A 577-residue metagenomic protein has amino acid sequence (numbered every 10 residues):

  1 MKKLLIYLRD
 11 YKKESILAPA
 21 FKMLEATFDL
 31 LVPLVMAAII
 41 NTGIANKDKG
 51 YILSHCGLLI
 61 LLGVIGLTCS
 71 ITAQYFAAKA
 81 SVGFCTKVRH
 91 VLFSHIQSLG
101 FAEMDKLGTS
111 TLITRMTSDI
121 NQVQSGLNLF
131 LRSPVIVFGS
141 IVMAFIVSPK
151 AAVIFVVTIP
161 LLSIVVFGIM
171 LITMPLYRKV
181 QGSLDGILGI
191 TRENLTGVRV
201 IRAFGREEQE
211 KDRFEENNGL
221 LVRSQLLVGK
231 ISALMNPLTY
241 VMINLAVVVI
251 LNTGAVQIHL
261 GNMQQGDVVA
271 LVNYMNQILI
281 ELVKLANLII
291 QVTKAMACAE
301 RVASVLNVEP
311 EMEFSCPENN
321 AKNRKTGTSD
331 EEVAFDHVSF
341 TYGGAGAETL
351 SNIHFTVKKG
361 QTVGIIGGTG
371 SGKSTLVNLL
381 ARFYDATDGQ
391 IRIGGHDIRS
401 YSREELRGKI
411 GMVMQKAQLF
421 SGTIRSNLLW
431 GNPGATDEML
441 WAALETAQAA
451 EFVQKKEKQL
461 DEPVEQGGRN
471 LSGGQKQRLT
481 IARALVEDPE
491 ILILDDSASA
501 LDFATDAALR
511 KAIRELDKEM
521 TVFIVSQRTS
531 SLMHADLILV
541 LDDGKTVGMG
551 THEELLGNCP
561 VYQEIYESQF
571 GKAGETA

Functional and structural regions predicted by a protein language model:
M1-D29, M36, I44-L59, I65 (+17 more regions): Membrane-integrated ABC transporters
D10, E14-T27, L59-L62, T68 (+3 more regions): Transmembrane helices of ABC transporter permease
D10-K13, S98-A102, S118-L127, L131 (+7 more regions): An intracellular "coupling" helix at the cytosolic face of ABC transporter transmembrane type-1 domains
V32, M36, A73, A77 (+7 more regions): Hydrophobic/aromatic residues in alpha-helical transmembrane segments
N46-K47, V82, H90-I120, G189-R213 (+4 more regions): Short intracellular "coupling" helices and adjacent cytoplasmic loop segments at the cytosolic face of multi-pass
K47-S54, M143-T158, L227-R301, V305-L306: Helix-loop-helix
K322-A577: ABC-type nucleotide-binding domain
